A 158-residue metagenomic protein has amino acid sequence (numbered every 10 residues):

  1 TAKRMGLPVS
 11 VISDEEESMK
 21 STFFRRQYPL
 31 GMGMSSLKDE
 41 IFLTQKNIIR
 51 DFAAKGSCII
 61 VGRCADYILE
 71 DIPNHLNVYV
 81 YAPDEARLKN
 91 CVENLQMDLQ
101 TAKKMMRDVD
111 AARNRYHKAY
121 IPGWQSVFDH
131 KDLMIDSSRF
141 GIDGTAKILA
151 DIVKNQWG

Functional and structural regions predicted by a protein language model:
A2-S57: ATP-dependent small-molecule kinase phosphotransfer cores that center on conserved nucleotide phosphate-binding segments
E17-Q27, D39, D98-D143: Small-molecule kinase domains that catalyze NTP-dependent phosphoryl transfer to phosphate-bearing small molecules
K46, I142-A150: Short, amphipathic alpha-helical "lid/cap" segments that border enzyme active or binding sites
F52-K55, A65-I72: RNA pseudouridine synthases
A65-D66, A82-R87, F140-G141: Conserved nucleotide-binding/hydrolysis micro-motifs of P-loop NTPases
D71-N94, L99-V109: Conserved phosphate-donor/acceptor-positioning beta-strand/loop module used by diverse small-molecule
D151-G158: Short, charged, intrinsically disordered terminal tails
